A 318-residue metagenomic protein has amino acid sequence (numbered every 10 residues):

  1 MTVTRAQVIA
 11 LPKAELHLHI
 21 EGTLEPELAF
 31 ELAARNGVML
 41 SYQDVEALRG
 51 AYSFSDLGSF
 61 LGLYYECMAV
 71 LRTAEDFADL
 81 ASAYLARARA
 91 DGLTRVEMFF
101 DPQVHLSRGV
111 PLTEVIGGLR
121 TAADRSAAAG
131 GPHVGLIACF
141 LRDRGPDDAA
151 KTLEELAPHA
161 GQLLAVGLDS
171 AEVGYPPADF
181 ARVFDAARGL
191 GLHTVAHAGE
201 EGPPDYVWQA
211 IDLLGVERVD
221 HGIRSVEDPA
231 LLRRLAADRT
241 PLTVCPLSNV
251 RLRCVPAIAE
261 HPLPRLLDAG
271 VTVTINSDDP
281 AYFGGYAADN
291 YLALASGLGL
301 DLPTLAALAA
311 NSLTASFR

Functional and structural regions predicted by a protein language model:
M1-L192, E201-D205, L213-R218, R224-R318: Metal-cofactor-binding active-site regions of metalloenzymes
